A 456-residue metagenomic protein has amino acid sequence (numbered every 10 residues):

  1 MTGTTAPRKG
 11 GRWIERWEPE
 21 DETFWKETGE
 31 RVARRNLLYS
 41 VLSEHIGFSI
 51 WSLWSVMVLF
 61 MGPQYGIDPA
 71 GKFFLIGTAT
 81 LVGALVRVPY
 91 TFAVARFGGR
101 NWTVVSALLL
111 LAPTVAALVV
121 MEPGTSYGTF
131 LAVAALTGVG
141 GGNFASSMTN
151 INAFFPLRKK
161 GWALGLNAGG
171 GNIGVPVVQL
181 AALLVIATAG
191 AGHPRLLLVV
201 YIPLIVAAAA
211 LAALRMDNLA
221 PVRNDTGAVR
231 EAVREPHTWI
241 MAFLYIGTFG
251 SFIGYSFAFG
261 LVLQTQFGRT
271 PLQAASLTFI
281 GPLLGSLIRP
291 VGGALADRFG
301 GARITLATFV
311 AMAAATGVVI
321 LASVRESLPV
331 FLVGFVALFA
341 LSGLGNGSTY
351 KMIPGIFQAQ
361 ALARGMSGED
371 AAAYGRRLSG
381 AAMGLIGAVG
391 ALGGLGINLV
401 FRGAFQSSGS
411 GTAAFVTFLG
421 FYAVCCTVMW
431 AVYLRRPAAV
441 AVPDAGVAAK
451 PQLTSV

Functional and structural regions predicted by a protein language model:
W54-L59, P236-S286, P290, G343-N346 (+2 more regions): Extracytoplasmic gate region of multi-pass secondary transporters
G77-F92, F279-G292: Central cavity-lining transmembrane alpha-helices of secondary-active solute carriers, predominantly the Major
L85-Y127, A302: Conserved MFS/SLC helix-loop-helix module at the cytosolic interface between two early adjacent transmembrane helices
L108-P123, V310-E326: C-terminal ends and interior cores of transmembrane alpha-helices in multi-pass membrane transporters/permeases
Y127-G142, P329-N346: Hydrophobic core of transmembrane alpha-helices in multi-pass small-molecule transporters, especially MFS/SLC-type
F130-G170: Cytoplasmic helix-loop-helix junction between adjacent transmembrane helices in 12-TM secondary transporters
G141, G161-A182, M383-I397: Glycine-rich segments within core transmembrane alpha-helices of 12-TM secondary carriers
N167-D217: Helix-loop-helix hairpin linking two adjacent transmembrane segments in secondary transporters
